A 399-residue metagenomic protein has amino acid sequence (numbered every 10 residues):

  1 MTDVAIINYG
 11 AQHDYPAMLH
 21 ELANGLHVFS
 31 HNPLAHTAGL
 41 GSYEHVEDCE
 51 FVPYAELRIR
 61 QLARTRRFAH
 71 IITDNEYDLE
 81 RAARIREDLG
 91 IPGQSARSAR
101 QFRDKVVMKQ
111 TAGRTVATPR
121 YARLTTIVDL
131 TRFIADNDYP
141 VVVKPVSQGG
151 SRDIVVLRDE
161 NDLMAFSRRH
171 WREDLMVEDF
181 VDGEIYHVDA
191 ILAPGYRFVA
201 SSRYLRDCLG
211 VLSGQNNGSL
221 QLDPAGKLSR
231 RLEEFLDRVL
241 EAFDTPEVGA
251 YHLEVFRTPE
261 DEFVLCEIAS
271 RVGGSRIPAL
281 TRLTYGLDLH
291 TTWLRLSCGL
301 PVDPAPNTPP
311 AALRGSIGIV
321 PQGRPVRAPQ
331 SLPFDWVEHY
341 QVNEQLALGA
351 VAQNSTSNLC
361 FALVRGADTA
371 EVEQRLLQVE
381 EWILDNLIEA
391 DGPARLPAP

Functional and structural regions predicted by a protein language model:
M1-R97, V128, L300-D303, A367-D368 (+1 more regions): ATP-binding N-terminal substructure of ATP-dependent carboxylate-amine bond-forming enzymes
A5, F133, L294-P399: Peripheral (often C-terminal) accessory segments that flank ATP-dependent C-N-forming ligase machineries
F102-D182, A193-G195, L222-R238, L377-E380: Active-site nucleotide/adenylate-binding loops and adjacent lid/helix of ATP-dependent enzymes
P145-S147, L212-S213, A352-N358: Short, flexible turn/loop "capping" segments at secondary-structure junctions
S151, A269-Y285, Q345: Glycine-rich phosphate/pyrophosphate-binding beta-alpha loops
V155, D179, R282, C360-A367: Short, well-ordered beta-strand elements within core beta-sheets of diverse protein domains
H170-D174, F180-L222, R230-V264, A269-I277 (+1 more regions): Phosphate-binding core of ATP-grasp and ATP-grasp-like enzymes
